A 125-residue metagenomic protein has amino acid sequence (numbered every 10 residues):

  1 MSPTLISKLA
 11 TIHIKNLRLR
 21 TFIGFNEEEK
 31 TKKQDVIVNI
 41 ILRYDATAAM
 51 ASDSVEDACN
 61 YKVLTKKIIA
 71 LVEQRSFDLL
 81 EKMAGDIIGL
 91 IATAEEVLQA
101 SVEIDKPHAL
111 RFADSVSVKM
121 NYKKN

Functional and structural regions predicted by a protein language model:
M1-N125: N-terminal, polar/charged subdomain of small-to-medium soluble alpha/beta proteins
